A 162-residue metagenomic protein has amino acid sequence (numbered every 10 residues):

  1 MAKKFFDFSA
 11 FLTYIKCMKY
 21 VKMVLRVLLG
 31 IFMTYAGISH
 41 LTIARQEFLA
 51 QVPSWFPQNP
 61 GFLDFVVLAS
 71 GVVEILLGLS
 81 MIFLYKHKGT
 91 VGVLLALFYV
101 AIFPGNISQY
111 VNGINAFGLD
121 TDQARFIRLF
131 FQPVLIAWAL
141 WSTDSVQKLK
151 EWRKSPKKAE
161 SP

Functional and structural regions predicted by a protein language model:
F5-P162: Membrane-interface extramembranous regions
